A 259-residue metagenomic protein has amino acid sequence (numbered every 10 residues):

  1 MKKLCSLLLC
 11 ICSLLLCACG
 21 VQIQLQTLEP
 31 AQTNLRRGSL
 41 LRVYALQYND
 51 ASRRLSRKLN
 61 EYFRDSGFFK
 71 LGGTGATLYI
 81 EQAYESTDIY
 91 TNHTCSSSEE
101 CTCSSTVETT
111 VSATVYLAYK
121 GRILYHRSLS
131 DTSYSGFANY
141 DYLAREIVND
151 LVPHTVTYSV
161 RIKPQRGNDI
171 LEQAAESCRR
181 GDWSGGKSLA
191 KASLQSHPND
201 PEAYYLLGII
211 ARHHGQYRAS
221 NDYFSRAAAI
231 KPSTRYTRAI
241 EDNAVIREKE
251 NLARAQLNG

Functional and structural regions predicted by a protein language model:
M1-L8: Bacterial N-terminal signal peptides that target proteins for export
I11-C12: Repetitive helical segments and hydrophobic/amphipathic motifs
L15-A18: C-terminal motif of bacterial Sec signal peptides marking the signal peptidase cleavage site
G20-L35, R122-E202, H213-H214, K231-Y236 (+1 more regions): C-terminal/domain-edge helix-coil "capping" segments
Q22-L28, L40-R166: Long, contiguous interaction/recruitment modules in multidomain scaffold/adaptor proteins
Y217-R235: TPR/TPR-like (Sel1-like) alpha-helical repeat modules
